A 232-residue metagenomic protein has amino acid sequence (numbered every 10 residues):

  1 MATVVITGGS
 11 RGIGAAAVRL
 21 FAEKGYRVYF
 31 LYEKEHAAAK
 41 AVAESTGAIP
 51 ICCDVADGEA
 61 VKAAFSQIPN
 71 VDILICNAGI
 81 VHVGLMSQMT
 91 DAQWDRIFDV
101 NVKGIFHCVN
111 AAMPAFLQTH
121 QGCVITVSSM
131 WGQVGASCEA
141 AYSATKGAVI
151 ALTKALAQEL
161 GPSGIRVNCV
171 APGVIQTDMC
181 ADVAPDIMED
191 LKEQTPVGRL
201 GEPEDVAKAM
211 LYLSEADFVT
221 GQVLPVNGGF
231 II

Functional and structural regions predicted by a protein language model:
S10-R11: Conserved glycine-rich cofactor-binding loop
K24-K40: Conserved glycine-rich Rossmann-like NAD(P)H-binding loop of the short-chain dehydrogenase/reductase
L85-M86, Q93-F98, L191: Substrate-binding pocket helix/loop in short-chain dehydrogenase/reductase
V109, T145, T153: Active-site helix of classical SDR
P114, Q158-P162: Alpha-helical segment proximal to the catalytic Tyr-Lys
S129: Residue(s) in the substrate-gating loop at a strand-loop-helix junction that position the organic substrate next
R199-V226, I231: C-terminal substrate-recognition "lid" of short-chain dehydrogenase/reductases
